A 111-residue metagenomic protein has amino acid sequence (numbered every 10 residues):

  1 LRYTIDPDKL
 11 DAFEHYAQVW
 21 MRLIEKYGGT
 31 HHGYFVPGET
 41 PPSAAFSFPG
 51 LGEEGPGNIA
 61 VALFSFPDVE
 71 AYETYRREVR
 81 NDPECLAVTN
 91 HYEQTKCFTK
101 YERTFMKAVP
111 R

Functional and structural regions predicted by a protein language model:
L1, D8, T99-E102: Generic cytosolic/nucleocytoplasmic N-terminal low-complexity/intrinsically disordered segments
L1-T4, V61: Active-site-flanking beta-strand signature of metal-NTP-handling nucleotidyl enzymes and homologous cyclase-like
I5-F13: Short, surface-exposed ligand-recognition loops at beta-strand->loop->(often short) alpha-helix junctions that present
P7, G38, E70: Feature marks short, surface-exposed loop/turn motifs that line or immediately flank catalytic pockets and channel
H15-H32, P49-I59, L63-R103: An amphipathic, aromatic/His-enriched active-site/gating alpha helix that lines ligand/cofactor pockets
P37-L51: A cross-kingdom feature marking solvent-exposed beta-strand/loop segments within repeated, beta-rich binding/scaffold
K107-V109: Specificity-determining recognition surfaces
